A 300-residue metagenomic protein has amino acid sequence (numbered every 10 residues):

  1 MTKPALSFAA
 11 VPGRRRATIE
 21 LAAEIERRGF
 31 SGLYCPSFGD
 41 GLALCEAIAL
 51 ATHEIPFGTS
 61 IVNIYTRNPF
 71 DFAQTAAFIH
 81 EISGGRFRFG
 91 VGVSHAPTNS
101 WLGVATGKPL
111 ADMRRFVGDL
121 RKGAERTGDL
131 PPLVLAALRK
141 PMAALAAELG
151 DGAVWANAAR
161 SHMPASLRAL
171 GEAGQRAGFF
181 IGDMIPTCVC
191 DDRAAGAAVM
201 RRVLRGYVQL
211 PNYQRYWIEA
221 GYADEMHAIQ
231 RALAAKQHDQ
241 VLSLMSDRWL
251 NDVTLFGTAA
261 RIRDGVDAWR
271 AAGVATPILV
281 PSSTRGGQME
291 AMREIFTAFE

Functional and structural regions predicted by a protein language model:
M1-E300: Active-site-adjacent structural elements that line small-molecule/cofactor binding pockets in enzymes
